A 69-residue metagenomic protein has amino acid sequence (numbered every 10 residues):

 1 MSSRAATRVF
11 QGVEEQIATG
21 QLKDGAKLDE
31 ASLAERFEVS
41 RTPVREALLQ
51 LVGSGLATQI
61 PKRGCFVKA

Functional and structural regions predicted by a protein language model:
M1-A69: Short linear motifs at protein or domain termini
